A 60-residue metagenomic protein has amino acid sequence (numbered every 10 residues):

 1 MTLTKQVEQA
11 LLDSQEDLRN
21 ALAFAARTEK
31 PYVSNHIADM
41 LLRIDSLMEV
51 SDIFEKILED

Functional and structural regions predicted by a protein language model:
M1-T28, Y32, I44, E49-L58: N-terminal acidic leader/helix
P31-D39: Short, charged, amphipathic alpha-helical segments
